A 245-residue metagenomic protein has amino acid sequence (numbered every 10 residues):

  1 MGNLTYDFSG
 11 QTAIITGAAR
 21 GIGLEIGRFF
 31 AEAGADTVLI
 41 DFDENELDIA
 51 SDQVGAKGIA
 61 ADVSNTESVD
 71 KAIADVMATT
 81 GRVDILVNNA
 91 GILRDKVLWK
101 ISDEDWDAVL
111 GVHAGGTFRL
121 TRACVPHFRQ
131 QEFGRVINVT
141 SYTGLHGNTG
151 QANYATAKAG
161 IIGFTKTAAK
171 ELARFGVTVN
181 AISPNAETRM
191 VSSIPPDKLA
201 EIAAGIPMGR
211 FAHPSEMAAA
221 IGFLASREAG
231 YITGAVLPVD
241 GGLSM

Functional and structural regions predicted by a protein language model:
Y6-T37: Canonical Rossmann dinucleotide-binding motif of NAD(H)/NADP(H)-dependent dehydrogenases/reductases, specifically
E44-N45, A61-K71, D103, S215: The beta1-alpha1 cofactor-binding region of Rossmann-like NAD(H)/NADP(H)-dependent oxidoreductases
V97-L98, D105-D107, I202: Substrate-binding pocket helix/loop in short-chain dehydrogenase/reductase
F118, F133, R210-V239, S244: C-terminal substrate-recognition "lid" of short-chain dehydrogenase/reductases
T121, A157, T165: Active-site helix of classical SDR
S141: Residue(s) in the substrate-gating loop at a strand-loop-helix junction that position the organic substrate next
A173, T178, I232-G234: Short, small/polar-rich loop/turn modules that mediate ligand/substrate recognition or access, typified
